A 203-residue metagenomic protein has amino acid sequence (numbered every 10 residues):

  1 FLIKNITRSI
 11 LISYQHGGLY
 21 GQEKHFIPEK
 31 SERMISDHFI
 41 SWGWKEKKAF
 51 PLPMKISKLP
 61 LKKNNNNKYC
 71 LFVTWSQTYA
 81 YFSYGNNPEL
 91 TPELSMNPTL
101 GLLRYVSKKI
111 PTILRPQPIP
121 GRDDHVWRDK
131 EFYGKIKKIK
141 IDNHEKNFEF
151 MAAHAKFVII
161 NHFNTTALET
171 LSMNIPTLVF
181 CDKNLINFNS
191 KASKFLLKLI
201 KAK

Functional and structural regions predicted by a protein language model:
F1-I56, T166-A167: Active-site and donor-binding regions of nucleotide-sugar-utilizing enzymes
L2-K4, E29, D123-K135, N189-L196: Short, aromatic/basic amphipathic alpha-helical patches
R8, S36-D37, I110, H154-K156: Short, well-ordered alpha-helix to beta-strand connector turns
G21-I27, K48-P51, P60-K63, F82 (+2 more regions): Short, charged, surface-exposed secondary-structure boundary motifs
K30-K45, K130-D142, L196-K203: Structural recognition of alpha->loop->beta junctions
I35, G43-P51, N65, T74 (+2 more regions): Catalytic binding pocket for nucleotide-activated donors in carbohydrate/polymer assembly enzymes
L52-F132: Conserved catalytic-core segment of nucleotide-activated headgroup transferases in glycan assembly
I113-L168, S172-M173, L178, D182-N184: Donor nucleotide-activated moiety binding/catalytic core segment of transferases that use nucleotide-activated donors
